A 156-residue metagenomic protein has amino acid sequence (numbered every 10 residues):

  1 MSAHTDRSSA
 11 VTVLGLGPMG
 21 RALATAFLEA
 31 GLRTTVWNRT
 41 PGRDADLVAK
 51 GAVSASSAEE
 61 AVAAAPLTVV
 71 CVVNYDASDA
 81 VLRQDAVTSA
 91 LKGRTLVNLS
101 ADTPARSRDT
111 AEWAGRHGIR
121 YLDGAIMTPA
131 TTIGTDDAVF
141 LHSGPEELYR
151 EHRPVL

Functional and structural regions predicted by a protein language model:
M1-A63, L67-V70, R94: NAD(P)+-binding Rossmann beta1-loop-alpha1 motif at the extreme N-terminus of oxidoreductases
A24-A26, V48, A80-R83, R108-E112 (+1 more regions): Short amphipathic alpha-helical segments
R43-A45, S78, T131-G134: A short acidic, helix-capping loop that chelates divalent metal ions and anchors anionic groups
A49-A55, S78-V81, L122-G124: Short gly/ser/thr-rich secondary-structure transition/capping motifs
E59-C71, Y75-R120: Rossmann-fold NAD(P) dinucleotide-binding segment
A101-L156: Rossmann-fold dinucleotide-binding core
